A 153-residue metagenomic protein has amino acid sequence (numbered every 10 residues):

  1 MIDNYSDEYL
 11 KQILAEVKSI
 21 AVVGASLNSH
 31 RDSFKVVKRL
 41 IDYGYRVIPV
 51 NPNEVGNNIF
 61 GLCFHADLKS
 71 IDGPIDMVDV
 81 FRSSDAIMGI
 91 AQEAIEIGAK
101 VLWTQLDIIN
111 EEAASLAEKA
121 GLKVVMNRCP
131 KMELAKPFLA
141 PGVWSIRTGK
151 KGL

Functional and structural regions predicted by a protein language model:
M1-S6, N57-G73, D79-M88: Glycine-rich, highly charged phosphate/nucleotide-binding loops
N28-R31, V37-N58: NAD(P)-binding Rossmann-fold cofactor-contacting core
D72-G73, E111-L134: Short acidic, glycine/proline-enriched helix-loop-strand junctions
D76-M77, V101: Structural motif
A94-A117: ADP-ribose/adenylate-binding Rossmann-like module
E133-L153: A charged, well-structured terminal subsegment
